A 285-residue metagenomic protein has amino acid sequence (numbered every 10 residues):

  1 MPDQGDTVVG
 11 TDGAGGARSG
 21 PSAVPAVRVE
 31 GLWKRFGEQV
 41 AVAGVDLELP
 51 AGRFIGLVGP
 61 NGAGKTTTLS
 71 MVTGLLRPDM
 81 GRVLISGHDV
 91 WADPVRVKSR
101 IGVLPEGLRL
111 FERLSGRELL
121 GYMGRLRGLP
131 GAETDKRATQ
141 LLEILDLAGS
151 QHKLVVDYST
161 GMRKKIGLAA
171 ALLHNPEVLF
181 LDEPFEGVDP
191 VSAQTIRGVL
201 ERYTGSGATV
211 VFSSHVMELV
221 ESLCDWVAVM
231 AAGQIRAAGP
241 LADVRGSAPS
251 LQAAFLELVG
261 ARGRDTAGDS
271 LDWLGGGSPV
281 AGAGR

Functional and structural regions predicted by a protein language model:
G81-A92, V97: Conserved ABC transporter NBD signature motif
G121, R125, A132-S150: Conserved ABC ATPase "signature" region
L179-E183: Catalytic Walker B motif of ABC-type/P-loop ATPase nucleotide-binding domains
Q194-S206: Helical segment within the ABC ATPase nucleotide-binding domain
A238-G239: ABC ATPase "signature
